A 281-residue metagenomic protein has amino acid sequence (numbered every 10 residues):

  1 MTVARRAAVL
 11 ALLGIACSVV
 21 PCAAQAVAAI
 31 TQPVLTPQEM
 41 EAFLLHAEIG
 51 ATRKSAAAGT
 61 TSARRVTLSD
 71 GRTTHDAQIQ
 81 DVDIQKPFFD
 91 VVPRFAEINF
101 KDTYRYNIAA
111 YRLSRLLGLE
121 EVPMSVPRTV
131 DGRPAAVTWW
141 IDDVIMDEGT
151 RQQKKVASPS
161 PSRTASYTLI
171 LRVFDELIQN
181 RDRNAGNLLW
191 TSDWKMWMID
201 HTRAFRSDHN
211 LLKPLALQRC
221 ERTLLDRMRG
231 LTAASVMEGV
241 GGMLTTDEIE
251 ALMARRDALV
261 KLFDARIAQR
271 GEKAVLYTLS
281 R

Functional and structural regions predicted by a protein language model:
M1-L10: Twin-arginine (Tat) signal peptide motif
V9-P21: Bacterial N-terminal signal peptides
C22-A28: Boundary at the C-terminal end of the N-terminal hydrophobic targeting segment
A28-E39: Juxta-kinase regulatory segment immediately upstream of eukaryotic protein kinase catalytic domains
A47, A51-S158, E176, N180: Conserved ATP-binding subdomain of kinase catalytic cores across diverse folds
A109-R112, L116-L119, G132, R151 (+1 more regions): Conserved kinase catalytic-core segment
D131-L177, L217-R219, G230-T246, E250 (+1 more regions): ATP-dependent phospho-/nucleotidyl transfer catalytic cores
T191-R281: C-terminal catalytic region of ATP-dependent kinase domains
